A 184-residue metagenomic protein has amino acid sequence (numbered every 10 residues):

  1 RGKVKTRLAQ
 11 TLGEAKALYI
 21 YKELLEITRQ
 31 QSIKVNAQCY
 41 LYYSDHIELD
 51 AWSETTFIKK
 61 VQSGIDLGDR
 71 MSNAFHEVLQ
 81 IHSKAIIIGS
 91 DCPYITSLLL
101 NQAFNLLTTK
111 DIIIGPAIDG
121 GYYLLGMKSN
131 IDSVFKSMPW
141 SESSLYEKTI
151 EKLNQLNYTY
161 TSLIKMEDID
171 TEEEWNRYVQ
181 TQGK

Functional and structural regions predicted by a protein language model:
R1-L18: Glycine-rich N-terminal loop/short-helix segment of MobA-like nucleotidyltransferase
Y19-A37: A short, N-terminal amphipathic alpha-helix
Y43-L49: Short, polar loop motifs at secondary-structure junctions
W52-K84, E142-L145, E173: Short phosphate-binding loop-to-helix
I86-I88: Short aromatic-hydrophobic micro-motifs that form the base-stacking/packing surface for donor nucleotide recognition
I95-G120: Conserved donor-nucleotide/metal-binding helix-loop-beta segment in metal-dependent transferases, i.e., the alpha-helix
I131-K152: Short, glycine-/small-residue-rich phosphate/pyrophosphate-handling segment
E147-K184: Conserved alpha/beta core of the MobA/IspD/sugar-nucleotide pyrophosphorylase nucleotidyltransferase superfamily
